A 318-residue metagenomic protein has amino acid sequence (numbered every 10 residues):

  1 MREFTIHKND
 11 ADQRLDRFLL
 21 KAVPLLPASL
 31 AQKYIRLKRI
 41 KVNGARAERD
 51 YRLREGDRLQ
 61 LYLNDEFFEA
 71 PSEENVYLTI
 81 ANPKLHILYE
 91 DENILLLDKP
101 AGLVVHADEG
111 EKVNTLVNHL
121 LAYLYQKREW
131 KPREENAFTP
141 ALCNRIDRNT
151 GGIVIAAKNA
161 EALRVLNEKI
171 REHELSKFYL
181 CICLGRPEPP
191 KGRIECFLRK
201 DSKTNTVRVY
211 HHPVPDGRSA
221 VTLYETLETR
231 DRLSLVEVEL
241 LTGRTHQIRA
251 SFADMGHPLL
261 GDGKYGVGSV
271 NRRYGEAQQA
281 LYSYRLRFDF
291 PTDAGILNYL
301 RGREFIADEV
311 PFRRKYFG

Functional and structural regions predicted by a protein language model:
M1-K33, P83-L85, V214-V221, T226 (+3 more regions): Pseudouridine synthases involved in rRNA/tRNA modification
M1-S202, I306, P311-F317: RNA pseudouridine synthases
N43, H106-A107, A157, Y210 (+2 more regions): Thr-Gly-centered strand-to-loop micro-motif
N43-E48, R232-L235, R272-R273: Short alpha-helix capping/helix-loop boundary micro-motifs
E48-R52, E237, Q278: Short, surface-exposed secondary-structure edge patches
D91, T150, R230, L240-R244: Short loop/turn positions at the edges of beta-strands in beta-sheet-rich folds
L95, V236-E239: Short, well-ordered beta-strand segments enriched in hydrophobic/aromatic residues
